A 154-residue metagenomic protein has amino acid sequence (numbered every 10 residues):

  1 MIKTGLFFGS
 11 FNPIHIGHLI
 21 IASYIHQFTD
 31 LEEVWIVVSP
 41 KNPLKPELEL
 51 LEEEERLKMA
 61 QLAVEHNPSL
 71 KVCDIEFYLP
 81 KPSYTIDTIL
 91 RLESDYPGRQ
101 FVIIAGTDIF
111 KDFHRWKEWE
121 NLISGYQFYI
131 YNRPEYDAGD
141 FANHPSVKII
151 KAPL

Functional and structural regions predicted by a protein language model:
M1-L154: Nucleotidyltransferase catalytic core that binds NTPs
